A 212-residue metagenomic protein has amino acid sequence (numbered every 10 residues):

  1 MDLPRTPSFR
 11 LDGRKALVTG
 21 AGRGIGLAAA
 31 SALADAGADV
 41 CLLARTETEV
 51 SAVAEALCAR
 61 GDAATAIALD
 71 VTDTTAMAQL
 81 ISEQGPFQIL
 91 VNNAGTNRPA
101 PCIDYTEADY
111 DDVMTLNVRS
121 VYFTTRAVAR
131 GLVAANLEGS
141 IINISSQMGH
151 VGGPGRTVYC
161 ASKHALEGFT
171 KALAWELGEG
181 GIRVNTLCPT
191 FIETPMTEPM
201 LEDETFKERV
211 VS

Functional and structural regions predicted by a protein language model:
G22-G24: Conserved glycine-rich cofactor-binding loop
A38-A52: Conserved glycine-rich Rossmann-like NAD(P)H-binding loop of the short-chain dehydrogenase/reductase
P101-C102, T106-D112, F206-V210: Substrate-binding pocket helix/loop in short-chain dehydrogenase/reductase
Y105, G152-C160, A172, T197: Active-site loop-to-helix junction immediately N-terminal to the catalytic Tyr of the SDR YXXXK motif in Rossmann-fold
T125, S162, T170: Active-site helix of classical SDR
R130, W175-E179: Alpha-helical segment proximal to the catalytic Tyr-Lys
S146: Residue(s) in the substrate-gating loop at a strand-loop-helix junction that position the organic substrate next
